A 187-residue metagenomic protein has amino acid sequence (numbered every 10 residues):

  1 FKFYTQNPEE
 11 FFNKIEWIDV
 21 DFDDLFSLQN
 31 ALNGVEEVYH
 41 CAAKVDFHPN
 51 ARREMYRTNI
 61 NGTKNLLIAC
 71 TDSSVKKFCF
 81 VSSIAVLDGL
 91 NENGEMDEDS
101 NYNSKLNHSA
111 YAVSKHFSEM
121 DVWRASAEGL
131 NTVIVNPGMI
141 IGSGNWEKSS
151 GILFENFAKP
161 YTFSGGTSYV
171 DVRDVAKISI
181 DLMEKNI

Functional and structural regions predicted by a protein language model:
F1-F11: Glycine-rich phosphate-binding loop and adjoining beta1-alpha1-beta2 segment of Rossmann-like nucleotide-binding folds
F11-T58: NAD(P)H-binding glycine-rich loop region in Rossmannoid oxidoreductase-like domains and their noncatalytic homologs
D23, E54-N65, S73, V113-S114 (+1 more regions): Glycine-rich NAD(P)-binding loop of the Rossmann-fold in SDR/ketoreductase-type enzymes
N61-A110, V133: Conserved Rossmann-fold NAD(P)-dependent oxidoreductase catalytic core, especially the SDR/UDP-sugar
L106-I134: Active-site Tyr-X1-5-Lys
H108-A110, G138-W146, Y161-R173: Glycine-rich "substrate-gating" loop/helix at the edge of Rossmann-like oxidoreductase active sites
E128, G142-I152, L182-I187: Glycine/proline-rich active-site loop of Rossmann-fold NAD(P)-dependent oxidoreductases
F154-P160, T167-I187: Alpha-helical substrate-binding/gating segment
